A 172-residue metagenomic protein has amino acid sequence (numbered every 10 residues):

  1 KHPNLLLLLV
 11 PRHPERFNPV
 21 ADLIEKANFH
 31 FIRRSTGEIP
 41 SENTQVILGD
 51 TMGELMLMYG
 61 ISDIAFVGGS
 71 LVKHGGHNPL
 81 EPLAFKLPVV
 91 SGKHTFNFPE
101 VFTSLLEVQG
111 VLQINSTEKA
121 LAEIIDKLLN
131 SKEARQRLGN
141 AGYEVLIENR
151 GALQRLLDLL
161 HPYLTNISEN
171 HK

Functional and structural regions predicted by a protein language model:
K1-K172: Nucleotide-activated sugar donor-binding and catalytic core shared by glycosyltransferases and related lipid-linked
